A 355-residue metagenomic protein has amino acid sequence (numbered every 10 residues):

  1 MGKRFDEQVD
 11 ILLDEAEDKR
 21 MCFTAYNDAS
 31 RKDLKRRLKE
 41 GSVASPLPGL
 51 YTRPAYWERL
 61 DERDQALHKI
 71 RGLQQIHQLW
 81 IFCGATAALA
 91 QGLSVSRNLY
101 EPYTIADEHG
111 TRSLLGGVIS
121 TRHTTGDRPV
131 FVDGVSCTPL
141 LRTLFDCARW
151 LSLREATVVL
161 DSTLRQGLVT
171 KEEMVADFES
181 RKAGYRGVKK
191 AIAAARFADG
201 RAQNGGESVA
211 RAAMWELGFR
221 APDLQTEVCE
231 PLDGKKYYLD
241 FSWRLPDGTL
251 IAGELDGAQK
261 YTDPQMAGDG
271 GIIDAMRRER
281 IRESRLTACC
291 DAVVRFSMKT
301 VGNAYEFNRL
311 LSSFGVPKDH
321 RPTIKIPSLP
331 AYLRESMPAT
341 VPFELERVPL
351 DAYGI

Functional and structural regions predicted by a protein language model:
M1-G187, V316-I355: Short gly/ser-rich loop at a beta-strand->alpha-helix junction or flexible surface loop bordering the NTP-binding
M1-L12, A25-A29, L164-I355: Surface segments flanking catalytic/ligand-binding clefts of nucleic-acid enzymes
